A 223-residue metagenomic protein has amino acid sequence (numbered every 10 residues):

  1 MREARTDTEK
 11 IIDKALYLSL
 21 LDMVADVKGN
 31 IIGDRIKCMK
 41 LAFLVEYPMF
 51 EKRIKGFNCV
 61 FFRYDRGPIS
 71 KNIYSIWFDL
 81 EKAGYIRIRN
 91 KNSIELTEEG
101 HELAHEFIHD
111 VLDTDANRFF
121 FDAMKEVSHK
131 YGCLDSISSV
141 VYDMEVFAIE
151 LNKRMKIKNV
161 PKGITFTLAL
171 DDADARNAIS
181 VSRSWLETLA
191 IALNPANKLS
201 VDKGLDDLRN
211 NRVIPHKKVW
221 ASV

Functional and structural regions predicted by a protein language model:
M1-V223: Domain-edge interaction signal
